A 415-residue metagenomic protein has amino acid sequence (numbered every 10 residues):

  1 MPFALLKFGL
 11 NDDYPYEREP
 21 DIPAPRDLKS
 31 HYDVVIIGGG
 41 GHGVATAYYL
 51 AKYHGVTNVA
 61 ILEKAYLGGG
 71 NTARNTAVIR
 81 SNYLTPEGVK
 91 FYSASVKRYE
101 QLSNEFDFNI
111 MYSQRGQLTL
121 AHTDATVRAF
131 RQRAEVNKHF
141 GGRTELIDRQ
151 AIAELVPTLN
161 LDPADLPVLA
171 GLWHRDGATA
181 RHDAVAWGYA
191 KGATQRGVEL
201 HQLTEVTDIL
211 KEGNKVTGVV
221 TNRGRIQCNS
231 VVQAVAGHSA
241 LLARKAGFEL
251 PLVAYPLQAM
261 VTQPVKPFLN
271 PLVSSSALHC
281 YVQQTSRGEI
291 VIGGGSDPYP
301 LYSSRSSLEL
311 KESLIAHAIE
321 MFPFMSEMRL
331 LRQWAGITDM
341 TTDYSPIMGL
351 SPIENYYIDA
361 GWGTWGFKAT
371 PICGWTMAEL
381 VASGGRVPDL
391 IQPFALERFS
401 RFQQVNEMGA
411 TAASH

Functional and structural regions predicted by a protein language model:
M1-V34, K52-T57: Extreme N-terminal leader/targeting segments of oxidoreductases
P2-L10, Q101, S113, H122-R196 (+2 more regions): Flavin (FAD/FMN) cofactor-binding and adjacent substrate-gating region of FAD-dependent oxidoreductase domains
G39-H42, K64: Glycine-rich Rossmann-fold phosphate-binding loop(s) that bind the pyrophosphate of adenine dinucleotide cofactors
A51-T72: Glycine-rich FAD pyrophosphate-binding loop
T76-T158, H279, E309, H317-F322: Dinucleotide-binding Rossmann-like beta1-alpha1 core, especially the glycine-rich loop that anchors the ADP
T221, R225-N270: Central helical "cap/lid" subdomain
P264-Y357: Active-site lid/adjacent beta-loop-alpha segment flanking the redox-cofactor pocket in flavoenzymes
I319-H415: C-terminal catalytic lobe of FAD-dependent flavoproteins
